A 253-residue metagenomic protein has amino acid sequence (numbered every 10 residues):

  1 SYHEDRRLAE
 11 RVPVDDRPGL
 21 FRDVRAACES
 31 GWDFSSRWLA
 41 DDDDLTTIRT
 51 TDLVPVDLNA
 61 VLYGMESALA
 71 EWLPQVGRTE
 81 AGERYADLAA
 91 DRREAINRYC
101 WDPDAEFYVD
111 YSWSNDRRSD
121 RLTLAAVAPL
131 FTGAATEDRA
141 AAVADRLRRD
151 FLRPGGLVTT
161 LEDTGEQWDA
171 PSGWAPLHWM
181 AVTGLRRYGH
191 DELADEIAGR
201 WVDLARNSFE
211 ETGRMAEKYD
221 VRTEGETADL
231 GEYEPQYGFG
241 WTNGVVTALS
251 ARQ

Functional and structural regions predicted by a protein language model:
S1-V54, D91-G173, R206-Q253: Extended glycan-interaction surfaces of carbohydrate-active proteins
T51, P55-L58, R78: Amphipathic alpha-helical coiled-coil segments and their boundaries
P55, E166-H190: Peripheral, non-catalytic segments that deliver or gate enzyme domains
L58-V61, Y85: Amphipathic alpha-helix face/heptad-repeat signature
A60-T79, A128-D138, W179-D191, V245-Q253: Well-ordered alpha-helical scaffold segments within catalytic/enzyme domains
M65, L69, V76-I96, D138-D150 (+1 more regions): Extended, well-ordered alpha-helical scaffold segments
P176, M180, L193-R200, K218 (+2 more regions): Short amphipathic alpha-helical segments
